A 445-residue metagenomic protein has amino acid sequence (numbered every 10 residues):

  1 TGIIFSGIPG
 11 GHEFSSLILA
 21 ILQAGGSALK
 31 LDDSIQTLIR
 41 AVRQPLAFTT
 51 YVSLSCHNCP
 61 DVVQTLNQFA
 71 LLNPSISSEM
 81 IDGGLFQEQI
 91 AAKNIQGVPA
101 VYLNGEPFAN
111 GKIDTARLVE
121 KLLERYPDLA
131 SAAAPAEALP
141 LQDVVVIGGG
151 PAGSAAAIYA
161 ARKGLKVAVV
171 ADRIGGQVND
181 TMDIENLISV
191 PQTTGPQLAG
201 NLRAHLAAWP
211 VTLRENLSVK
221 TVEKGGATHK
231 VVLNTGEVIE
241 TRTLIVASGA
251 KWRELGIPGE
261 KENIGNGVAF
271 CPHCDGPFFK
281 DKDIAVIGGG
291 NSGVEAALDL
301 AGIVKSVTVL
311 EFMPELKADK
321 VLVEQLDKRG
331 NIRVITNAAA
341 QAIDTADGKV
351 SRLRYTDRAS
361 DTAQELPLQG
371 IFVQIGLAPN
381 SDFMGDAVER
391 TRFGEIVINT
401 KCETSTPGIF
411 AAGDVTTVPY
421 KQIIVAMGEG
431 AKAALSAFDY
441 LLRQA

Functional and structural regions predicted by a protein language model:
T1-I3, Q87-N104: Structural micro-motif
G2-A28, Y102-A130: Non-catalytic, surface beta->alpha helical segment in thiol-disulfide oxidoreductase systems
L46-L54, N58-P60, Q64-L66, L71 (+7 more regions): Beta1-alpha1 glycine-rich phosphate/pyrophosphate-binding loop at the start of Rossmann-like nucleotide-binding domains
P74-E88: Thiol-based oxidoreductase modules, predominantly thioredoxin-like and allied folds used for disulfide exchange
P127-L141, S248-I303, V397-T400: Glycine-rich dinucleotide-binding loop and its adjacent helix/turn
A199-T241, V246-S248, A301-T400, D439-A445: A Rossmann-like FAD-binding core segment of flavoenzymes
K251, G256, K261-F278, P367-V425 (+2 more regions): FAD-site-proximal beta/loop scaffold in flavoenzymes
